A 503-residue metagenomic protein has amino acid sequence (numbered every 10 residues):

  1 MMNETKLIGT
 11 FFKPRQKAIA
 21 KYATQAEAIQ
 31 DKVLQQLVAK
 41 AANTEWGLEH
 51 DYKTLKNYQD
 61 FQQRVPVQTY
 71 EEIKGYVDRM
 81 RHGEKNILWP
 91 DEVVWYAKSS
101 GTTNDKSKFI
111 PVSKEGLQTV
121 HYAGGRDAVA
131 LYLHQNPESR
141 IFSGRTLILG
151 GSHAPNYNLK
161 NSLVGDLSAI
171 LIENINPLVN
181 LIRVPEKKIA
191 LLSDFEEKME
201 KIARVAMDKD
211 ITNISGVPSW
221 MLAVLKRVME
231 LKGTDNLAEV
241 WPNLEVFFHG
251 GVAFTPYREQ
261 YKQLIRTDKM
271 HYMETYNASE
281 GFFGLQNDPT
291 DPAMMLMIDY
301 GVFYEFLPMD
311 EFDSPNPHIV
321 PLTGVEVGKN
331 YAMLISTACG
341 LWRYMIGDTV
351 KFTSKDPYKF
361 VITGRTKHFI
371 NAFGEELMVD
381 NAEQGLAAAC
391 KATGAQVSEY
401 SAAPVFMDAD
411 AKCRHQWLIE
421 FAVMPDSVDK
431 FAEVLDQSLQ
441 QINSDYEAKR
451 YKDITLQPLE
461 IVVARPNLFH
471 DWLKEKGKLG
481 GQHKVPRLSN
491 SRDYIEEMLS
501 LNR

Functional and structural regions predicted by a protein language model:
M1-K53, D60-Q68, G75-G83, I170-R503: Active-site glycine/GP-rich loop and adjacent strand/helix microenvironment that borders small-molecule binding pockets
A28, K32-Y96, S107-V112, T119 (+2 more regions): Active-site diphosphate/adenylate-binding microenvironment
K85-N86, D105-G116, E239, V246 (+1 more regions): Non-catalytic, beta-rich accessory domains that mediate macromolecular interactions or localization
A97-T103: Conserved helicase ATPase motor motifs in RecA-like P-loop NTPase domains
K106, F142-G144, N243-L244, M270: Short coil/turn connectors at secondary-structure junctions
K114, Q118, Y122, L192: Flexible, glycine- and charge-enriched loops at secondary-structure boundaries
G124-V129, T290: Short, basic alpha-helical nucleic acid-contact segments in DNA-binding proteins and DNA transaction factors
L131-P177: Conserved AMP-binding loop of ANL adenylate-forming enzymes
